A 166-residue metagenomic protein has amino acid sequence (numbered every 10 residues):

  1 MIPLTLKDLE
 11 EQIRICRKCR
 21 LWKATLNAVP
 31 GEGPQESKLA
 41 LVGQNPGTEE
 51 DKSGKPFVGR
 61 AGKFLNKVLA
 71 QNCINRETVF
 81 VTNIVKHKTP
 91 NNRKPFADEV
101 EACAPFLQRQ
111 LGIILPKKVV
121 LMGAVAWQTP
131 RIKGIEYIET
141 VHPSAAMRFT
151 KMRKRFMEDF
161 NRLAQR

Functional and structural regions predicted by a protein language model:
M1-R166: A polyanion-binding, active-site-adjacent surface
